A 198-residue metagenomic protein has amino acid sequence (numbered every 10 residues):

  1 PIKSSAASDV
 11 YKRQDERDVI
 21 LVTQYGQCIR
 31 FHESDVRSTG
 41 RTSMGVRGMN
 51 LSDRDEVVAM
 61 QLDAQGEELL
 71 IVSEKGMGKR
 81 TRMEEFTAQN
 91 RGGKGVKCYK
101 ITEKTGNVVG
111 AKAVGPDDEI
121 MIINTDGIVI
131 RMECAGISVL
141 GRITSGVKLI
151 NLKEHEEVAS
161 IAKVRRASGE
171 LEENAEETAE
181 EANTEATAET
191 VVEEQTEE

Functional and structural regions predicted by a protein language model:
P1-Y11: Single conserved hydrophobic/aromatic residue that forms the stacking wall/gate of nucleotide- or nucleobase-binding
K12-R13, D18-V36, M49, M60-D63 (+6 more regions): A structural feature that tracks compact, well-ordered secondary-structure segments with a strong bias toward
V36, S43-G45, E185: N-terminal cationic and glycine-rich segments that engage phosphates or anionic surfaces
G40, R54, D63-G66, N90: Alpha-helix initiation and capping sites
T42, Q89-G92, L140-I143: Lectin-like carbohydrate-binding module/patch detector with strong preference for beta-trefoil
S43-G45, S52-V57, E103-G106, D117 (+3 more regions): Repeat-based blade/solenoid architectures
N90-V114: Generic long, charged, amphipathic alpha-helical segments
V164-E198: Acidic, low-complexity intrinsically disordered tails
